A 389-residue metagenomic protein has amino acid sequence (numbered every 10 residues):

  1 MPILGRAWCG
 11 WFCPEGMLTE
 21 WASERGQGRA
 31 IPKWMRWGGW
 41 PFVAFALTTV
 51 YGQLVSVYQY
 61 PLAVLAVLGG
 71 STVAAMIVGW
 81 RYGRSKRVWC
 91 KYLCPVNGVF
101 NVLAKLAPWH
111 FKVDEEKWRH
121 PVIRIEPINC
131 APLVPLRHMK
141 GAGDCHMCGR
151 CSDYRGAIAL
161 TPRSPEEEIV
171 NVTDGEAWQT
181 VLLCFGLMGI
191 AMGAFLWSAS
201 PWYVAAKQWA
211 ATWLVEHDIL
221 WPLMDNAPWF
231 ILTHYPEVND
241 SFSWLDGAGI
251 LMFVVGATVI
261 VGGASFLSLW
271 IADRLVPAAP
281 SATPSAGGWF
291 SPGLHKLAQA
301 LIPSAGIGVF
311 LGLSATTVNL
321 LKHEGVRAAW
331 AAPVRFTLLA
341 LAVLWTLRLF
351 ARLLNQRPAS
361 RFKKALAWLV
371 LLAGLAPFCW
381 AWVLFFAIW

Functional and structural regions predicted by a protein language model:
M1-G143, G149, D153, A157-W389: Non-ligating segments of multi-cofactor redox enzymes
